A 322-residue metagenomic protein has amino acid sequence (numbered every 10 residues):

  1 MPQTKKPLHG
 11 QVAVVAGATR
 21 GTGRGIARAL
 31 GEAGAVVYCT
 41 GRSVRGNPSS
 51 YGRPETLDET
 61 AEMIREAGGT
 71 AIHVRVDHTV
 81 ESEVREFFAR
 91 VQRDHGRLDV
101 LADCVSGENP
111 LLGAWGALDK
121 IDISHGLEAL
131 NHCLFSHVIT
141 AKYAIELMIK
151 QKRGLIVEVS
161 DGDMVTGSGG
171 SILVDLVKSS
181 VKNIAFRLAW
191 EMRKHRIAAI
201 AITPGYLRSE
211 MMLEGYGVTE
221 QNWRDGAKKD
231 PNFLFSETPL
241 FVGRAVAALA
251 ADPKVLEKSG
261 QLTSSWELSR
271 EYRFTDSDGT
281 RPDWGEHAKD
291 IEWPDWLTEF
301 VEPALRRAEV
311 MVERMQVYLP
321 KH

Functional and structural regions predicted by a protein language model:
Q11, G69-T70, R97-L98, M148-G162 (+2 more regions): Active-site loop of short-chain dehydrogenase/reductase
V12, T19-R20: Conserved glycine-rich cofactor-binding loop
A33-E59: Conserved glycine-rich Rossmann-like NAD(P)H-binding loop of the short-chain dehydrogenase/reductase
P54-E55, R75-F87, I123: The beta1-alpha1 cofactor-binding region of Rossmann-like NAD(H)/NADP(H)-dependent oxidoreductases
G107-L111, D119-A129, I149, L155-K194 (+2 more regions): Catalytic loop of short-chain dehydrogenase/reductase
A141-K142, F186: A short, exposed helix-loop element centered on a Lys and neighboring polar residues
A201, Q221-P320: C-terminal helical subdomain
